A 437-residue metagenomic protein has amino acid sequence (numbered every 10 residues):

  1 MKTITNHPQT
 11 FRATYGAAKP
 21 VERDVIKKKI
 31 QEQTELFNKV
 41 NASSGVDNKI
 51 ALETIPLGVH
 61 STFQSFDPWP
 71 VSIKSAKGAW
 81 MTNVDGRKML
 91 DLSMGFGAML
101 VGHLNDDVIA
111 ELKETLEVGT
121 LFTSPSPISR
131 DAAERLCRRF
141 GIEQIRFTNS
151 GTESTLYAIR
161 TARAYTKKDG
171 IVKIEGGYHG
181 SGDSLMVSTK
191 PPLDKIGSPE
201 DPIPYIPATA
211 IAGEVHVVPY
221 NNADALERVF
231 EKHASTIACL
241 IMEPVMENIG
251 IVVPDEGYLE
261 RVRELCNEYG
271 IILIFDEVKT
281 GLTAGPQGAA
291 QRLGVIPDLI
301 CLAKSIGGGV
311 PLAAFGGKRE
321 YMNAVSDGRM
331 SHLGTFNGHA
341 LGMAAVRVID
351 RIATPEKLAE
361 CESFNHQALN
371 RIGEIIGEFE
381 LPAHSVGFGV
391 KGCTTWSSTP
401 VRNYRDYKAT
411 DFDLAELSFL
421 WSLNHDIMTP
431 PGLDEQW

Functional and structural regions predicted by a protein language model:
K2-W437: Conserved N-terminal phosphate-binding loop of PLP-dependent enzymes in the Aspartate aminotransferase
